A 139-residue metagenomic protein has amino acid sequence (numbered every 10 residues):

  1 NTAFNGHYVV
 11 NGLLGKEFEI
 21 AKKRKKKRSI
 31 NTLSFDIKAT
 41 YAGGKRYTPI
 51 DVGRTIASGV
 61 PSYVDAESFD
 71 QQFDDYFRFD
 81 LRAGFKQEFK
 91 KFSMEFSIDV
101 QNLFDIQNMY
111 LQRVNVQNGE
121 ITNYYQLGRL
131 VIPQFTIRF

Functional and structural regions predicted by a protein language model:
N1-D75, Y125-L127: C-terminal extracellular loops and terminal segments of Gram-negative outer membrane beta-barrel proteins
E17-I20, G84-E88: Short beta-turn/strand-loop junction motif enriched in small, turn-promoting residues
I30-T32, K38-G59, R78, F85-F139: C-terminal beta-signal and adjacent terminal beta-strands/loops of Gram-negative outer-membrane beta-barrel proteins
